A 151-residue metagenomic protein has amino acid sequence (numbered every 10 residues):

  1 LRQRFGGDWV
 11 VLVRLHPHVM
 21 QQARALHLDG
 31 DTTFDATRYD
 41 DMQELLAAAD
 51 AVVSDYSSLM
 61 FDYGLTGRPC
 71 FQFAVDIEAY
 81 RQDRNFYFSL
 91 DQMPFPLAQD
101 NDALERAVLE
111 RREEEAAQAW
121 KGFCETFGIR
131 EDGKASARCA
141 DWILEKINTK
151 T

Functional and structural regions predicted by a protein language model:
L1-T37: Catalytic donor nucleotide-activated moiety binding site of glycosyltransferases and closely related
G7-V10, A51, N85: PLP-dependent class I/II
V11, V53, Y63, L104 (+1 more regions): Hydrophobic, well-ordered secondary-structure elements that form the walls of internal hydrophobic environments
L12, F34, A51-V53, F71-F73 (+1 more regions): Hydrophobic/aromatic beta-strand patches that form the interior of the parallel beta-sheet core in alpha/beta enzyme
R24-D29, S58-R130: Catalytic binding pocket for nucleotide-activated donors in carbohydrate/polymer assembly enzymes
D40-A48: Short acidic alpha-helix that forms the nucleotide-activated donor recognition element in Leloir-type transferases
A47-S57: Acidic donor-binding loop of glycosyltransferase active sites
D132-T151: C-terminal alpha-helical cap of glycosyltransferases
